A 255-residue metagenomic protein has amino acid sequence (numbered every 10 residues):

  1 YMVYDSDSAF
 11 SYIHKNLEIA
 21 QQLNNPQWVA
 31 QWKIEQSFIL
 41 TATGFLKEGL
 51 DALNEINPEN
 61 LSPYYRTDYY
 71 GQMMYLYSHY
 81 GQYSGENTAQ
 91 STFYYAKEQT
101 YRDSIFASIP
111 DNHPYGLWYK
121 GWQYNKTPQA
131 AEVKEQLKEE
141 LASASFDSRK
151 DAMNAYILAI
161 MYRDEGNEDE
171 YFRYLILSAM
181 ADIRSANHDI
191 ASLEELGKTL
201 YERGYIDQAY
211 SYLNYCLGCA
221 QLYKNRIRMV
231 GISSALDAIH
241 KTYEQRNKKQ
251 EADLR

Functional and structural regions predicted by a protein language model:
Y1-A252: A "functional boundary" signal
